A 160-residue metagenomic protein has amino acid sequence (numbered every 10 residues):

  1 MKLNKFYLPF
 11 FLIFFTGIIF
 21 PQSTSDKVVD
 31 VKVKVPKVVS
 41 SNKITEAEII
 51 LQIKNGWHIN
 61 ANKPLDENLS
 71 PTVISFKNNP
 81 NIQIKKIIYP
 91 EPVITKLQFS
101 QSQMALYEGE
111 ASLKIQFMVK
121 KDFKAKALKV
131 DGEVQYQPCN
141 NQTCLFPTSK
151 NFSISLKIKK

Functional and structural regions predicted by a protein language model:
M1-S25: Bacterial Sec-dependent N-terminal signal peptides
Q22-K160: Extracellular/lumen-exposed scaffold segments
